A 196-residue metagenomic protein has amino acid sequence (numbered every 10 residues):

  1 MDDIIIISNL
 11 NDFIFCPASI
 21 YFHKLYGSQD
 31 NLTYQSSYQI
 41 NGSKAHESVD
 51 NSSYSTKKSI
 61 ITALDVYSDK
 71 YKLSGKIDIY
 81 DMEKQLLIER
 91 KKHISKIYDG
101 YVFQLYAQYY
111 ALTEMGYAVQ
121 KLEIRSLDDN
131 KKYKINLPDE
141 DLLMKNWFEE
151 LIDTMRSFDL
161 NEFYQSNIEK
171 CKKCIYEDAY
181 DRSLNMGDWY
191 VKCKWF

Functional and structural regions predicted by a protein language model:
M1-I5, I94-S95, Y133-N136: Short, exposed beta-strand "edge-strand" segments with a Pro/Gly-rich flavor and a Y/T-containing core
M1-L87, F103, M186-F196: Metal-dependent nuclease catalytic cores that hydrolyze phosphodiester bonds in DNA/RNA, characterized by
I7-S8, F103-Y106, I168-K172: Non-catalytic, well-ordered alpha-helical scaffold segments
L32, I40-G42, Y106-Y110, D141-M144 (+2 more regions): Short, low-complexity, polar/charged sequence segments that are solvent-exposed and flexible
K57-K72, E114-F196: Metal-dependent nuclease catalytic regions and adjoining charged, substrate-binding loops involved in nucleic-acid end
L87-R90, K132-K134: Short small-residue beta-strand/loop micro-motif enriched in glycine and branched aliphatics
R90-Y98: Short beta-strand-loop-alpha-helix junction that forms the active-site gateway of nucleic-acid-processing nucleases
D99-E123: Metal-dependent nuclease catalytic cores in nucleic-acid-processing enzymes, especially RNase H-like/related
